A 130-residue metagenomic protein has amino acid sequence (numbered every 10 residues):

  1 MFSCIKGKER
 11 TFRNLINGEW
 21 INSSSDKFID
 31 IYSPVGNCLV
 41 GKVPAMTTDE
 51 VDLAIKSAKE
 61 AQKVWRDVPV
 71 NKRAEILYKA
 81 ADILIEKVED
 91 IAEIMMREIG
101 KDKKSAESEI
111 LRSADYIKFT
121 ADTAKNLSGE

Functional and structural regions predicted by a protein language model:
M1-K42, E75, L127-E130: Terminal low-complexity tails and localization/encapsulation signals of metabolic enzymes
C38-L127: Glycine-rich loop-to-alpha-helix module at the N-terminal edge of alpha/beta enzyme cores
